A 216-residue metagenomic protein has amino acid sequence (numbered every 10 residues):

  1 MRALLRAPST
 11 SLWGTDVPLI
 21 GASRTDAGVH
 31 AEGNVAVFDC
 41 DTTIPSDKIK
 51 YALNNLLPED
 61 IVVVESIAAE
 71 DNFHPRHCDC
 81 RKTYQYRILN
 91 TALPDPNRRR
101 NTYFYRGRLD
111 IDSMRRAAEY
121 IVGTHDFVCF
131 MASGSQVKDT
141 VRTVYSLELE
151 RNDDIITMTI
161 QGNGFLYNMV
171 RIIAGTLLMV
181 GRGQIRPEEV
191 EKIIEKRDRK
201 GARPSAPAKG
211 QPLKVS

Functional and structural regions predicted by a protein language model:
M1-S216: Structured-RNA-binding interfaces characteristic of tRNA pseudouridine synthases
